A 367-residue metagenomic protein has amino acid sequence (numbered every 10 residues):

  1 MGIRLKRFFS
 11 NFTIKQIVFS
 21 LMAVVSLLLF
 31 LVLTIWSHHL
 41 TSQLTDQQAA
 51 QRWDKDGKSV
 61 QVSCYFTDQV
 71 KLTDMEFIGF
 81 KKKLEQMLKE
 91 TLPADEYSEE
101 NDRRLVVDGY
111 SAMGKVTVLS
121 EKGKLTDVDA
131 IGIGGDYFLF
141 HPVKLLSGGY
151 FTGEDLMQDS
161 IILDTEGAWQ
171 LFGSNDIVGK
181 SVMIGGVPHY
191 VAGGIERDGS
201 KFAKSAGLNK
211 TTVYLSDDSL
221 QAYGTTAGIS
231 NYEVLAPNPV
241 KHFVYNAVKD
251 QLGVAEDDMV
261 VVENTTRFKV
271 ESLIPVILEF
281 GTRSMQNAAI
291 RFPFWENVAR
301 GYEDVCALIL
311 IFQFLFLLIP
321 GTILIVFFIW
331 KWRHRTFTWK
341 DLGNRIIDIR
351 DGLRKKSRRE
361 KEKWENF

Functional and structural regions predicted by a protein language model:
G2-A49: Hydrophobic secretory-pathway targeting helix
T34-G114: Membrane-proximal extracellular/periplasmic loop immediately following the first transmembrane helix
S59, L125, I133, D155-Q158 (+2 more regions): Extracytoplasmic
K71-G79, K124-V128, M157-D159, D198-T211 (+1 more regions): Solvent-exposed, non-transmembrane alpha-helical starts
D102-Y150, D155: The feature marks short, hydrophobic/small-residue-biased sequence motifs that occur predominantly
D136-L145, L163-H242, Q251-V298: Mid-to-C-terminal secondary-structure elements that act as membrane-proximal/extracytoplasmic interface segments
G301-P320: N-terminal membrane-entry
L317-N366: Juxtamembrane interface at the cytosolic side of transmembrane helices
